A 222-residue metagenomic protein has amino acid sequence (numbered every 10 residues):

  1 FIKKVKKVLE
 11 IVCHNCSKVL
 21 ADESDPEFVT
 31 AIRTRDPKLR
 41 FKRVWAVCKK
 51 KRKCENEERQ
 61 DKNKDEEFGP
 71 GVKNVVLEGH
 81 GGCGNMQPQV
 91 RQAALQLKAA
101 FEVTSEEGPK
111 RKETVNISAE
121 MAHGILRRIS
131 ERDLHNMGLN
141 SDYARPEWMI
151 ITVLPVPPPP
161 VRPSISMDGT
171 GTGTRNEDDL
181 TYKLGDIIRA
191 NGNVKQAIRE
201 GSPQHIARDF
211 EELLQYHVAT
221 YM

Functional and structural regions predicted by a protein language model:
F1-M222: Conserved core architecture of multi-subunit DNA-directed RNA polymerases
